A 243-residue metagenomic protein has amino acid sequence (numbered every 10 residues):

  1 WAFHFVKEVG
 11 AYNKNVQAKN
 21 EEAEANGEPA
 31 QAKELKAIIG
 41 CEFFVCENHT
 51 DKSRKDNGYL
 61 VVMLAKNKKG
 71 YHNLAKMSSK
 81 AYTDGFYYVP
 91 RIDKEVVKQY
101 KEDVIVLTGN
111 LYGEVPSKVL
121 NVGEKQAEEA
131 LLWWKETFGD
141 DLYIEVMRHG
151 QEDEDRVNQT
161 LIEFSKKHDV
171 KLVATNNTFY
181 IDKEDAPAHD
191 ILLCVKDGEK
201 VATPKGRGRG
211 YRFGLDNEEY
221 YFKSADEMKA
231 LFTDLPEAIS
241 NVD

Functional and structural regions predicted by a protein language model:
W1-D243: Phosphodiester-processing cores and adjacent nucleic acid-binding clamps
